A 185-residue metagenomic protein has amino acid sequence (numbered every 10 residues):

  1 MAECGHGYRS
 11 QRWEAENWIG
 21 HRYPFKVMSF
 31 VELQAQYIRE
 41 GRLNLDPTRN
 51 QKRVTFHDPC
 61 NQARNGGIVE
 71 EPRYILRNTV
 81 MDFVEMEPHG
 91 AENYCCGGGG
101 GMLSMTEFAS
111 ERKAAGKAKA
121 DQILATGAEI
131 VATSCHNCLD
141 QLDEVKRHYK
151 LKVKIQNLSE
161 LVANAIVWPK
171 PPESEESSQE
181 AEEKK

Functional and structural regions predicted by a protein language model:
M1-K185: Iron-sulfur cluster-binding electron-transfer modules in prokaryotic oxidoreductases
